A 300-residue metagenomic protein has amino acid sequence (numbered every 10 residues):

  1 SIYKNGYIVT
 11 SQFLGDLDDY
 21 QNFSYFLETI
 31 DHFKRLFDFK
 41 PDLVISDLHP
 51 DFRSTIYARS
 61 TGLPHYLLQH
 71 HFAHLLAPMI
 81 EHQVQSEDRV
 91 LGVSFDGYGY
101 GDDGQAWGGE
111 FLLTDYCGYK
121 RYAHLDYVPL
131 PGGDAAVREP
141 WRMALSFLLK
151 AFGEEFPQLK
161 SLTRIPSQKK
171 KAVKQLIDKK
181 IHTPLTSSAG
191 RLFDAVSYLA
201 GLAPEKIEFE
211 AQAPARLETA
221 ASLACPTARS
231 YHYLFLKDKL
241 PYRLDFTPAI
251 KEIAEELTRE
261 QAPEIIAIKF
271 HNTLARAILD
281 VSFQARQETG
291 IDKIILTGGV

Functional and structural regions predicted by a protein language model:
S1, R89-V93, I295: Conserved beta-strand elements of the Class I
S1-S24, E28, S146-I291: A contiguous, well-structured pocket-lining segment that forms one wall/lid of small-molecule binding clefts in soluble
I2-N5, Q12-F13, S54-S60, A77-I80 (+2 more regions): Short acidic, glycine/serine/threonine-rich loops at helix termini
L17-Q21, I45-H49, Y66, V128-A136 (+2 more regions): Alpha-helix capping and helix-loop boundary segments enriched in small/acidic/polar residues
L27-H32, F39, L43-G92, D280: N-terminal small/polar loop signature for handling phosphorylated ligands or for N-terminal nucleophile
D47, H65-H74, S94-F95, L185-A189 (+2 more regions): Active-site nucleophile and cofactor-binding loops and adjacent substrate-binding regions of central metabolic enzymes
D47-R53, I291-V300: Glycine-rich phosphate-binding loops at beta-strand->alpha-helix junctions
M79, V84-K150, E154-Q158, D178 (+3 more regions): Active-site histidine-anchored catalytic micro-motif
